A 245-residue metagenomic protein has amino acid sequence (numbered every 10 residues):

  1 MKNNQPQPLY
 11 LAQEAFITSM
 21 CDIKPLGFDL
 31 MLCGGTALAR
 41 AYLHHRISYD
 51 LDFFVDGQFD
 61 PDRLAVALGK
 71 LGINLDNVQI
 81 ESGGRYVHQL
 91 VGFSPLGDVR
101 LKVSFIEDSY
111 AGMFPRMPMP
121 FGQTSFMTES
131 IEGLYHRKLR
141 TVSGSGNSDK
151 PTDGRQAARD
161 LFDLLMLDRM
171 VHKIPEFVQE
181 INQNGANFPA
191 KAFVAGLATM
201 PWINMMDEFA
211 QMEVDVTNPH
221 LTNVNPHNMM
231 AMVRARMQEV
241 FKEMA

Functional and structural regions predicted by a protein language model:
M1-L30, A41-L51, V55-G57, P61-A245: Structured mid-to-C-terminal alpha-helical surface segments
L32-A37: Glycine-rich beta-strand-to-loop/alpha-helix junction loops that act as flexible
